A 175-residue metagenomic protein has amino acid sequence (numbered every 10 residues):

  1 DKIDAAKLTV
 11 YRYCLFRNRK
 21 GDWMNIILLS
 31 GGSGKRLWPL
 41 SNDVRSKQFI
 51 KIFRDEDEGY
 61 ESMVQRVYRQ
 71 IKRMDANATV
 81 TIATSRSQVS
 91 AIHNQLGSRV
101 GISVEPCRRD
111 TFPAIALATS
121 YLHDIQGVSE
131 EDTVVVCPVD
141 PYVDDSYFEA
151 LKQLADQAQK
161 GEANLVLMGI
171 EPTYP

Functional and structural regions predicted by a protein language model:
D1-W23: N-terminal amphipathic/basic-hydrophobic helices that include classical n-h-c signal peptides and signal-anchor
I3, I71, L122, A158-G161: Hydrophobic, Leu/Ile/Phe/Ala-enriched alpha-helical segments that form helix-helix packing faces
L15-L29, W38-D43, F53-P138, Y142-D144: Conserved N-terminal catalytic core of the sugar/cofactor nucleotidyltransferase
G34: N-terminal beta1-alpha1 ligand-phosphate binding loop
A114-H123, L165-P175: Hydrophobic transmembrane alpha-helix bundles
D145-Y174: Conserved donor-nucleotide/metal-binding helix-loop-beta segment in metal-dependent transferases, i.e., the alpha-helix
